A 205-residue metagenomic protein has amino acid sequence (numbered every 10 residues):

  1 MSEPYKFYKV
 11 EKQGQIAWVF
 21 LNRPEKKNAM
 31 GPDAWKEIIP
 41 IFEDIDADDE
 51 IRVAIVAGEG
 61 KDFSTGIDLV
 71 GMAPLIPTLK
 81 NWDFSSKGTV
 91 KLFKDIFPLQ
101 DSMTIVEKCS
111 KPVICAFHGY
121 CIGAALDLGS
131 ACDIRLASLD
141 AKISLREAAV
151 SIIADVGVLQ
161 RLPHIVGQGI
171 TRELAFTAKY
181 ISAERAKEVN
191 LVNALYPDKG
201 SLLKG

Functional and structural regions predicted by a protein language model:
M1-A17, F63, G71, L75 (+4 more regions): C-terminal alpha-helix plus adjacent terminal tail
M1-E59: Conserved CoA-thioester-binding segment of acyl-CoA-metabolizing enzymes
F7, F42-E43, Q100-M103, L126: Short hydrophobic/charged patches on amphipathic alpha-helices used for structural packing and interfaces
V19, V56, D68, L128-S130 (+1 more regions): Hydrophobic/aromatic residues within transmembrane alpha-helices of multi-pass small-molecule transporters
N22, I67, H118: Histidine-centered beta-alpha loop that forms part of the nucleotide-sugar donor binding/catalytic region in diverse
D33, E37, P98, I105 (+1 more regions): Charged catalytic carboxylate motif
G58-S102, C121, S151: Glycine- (often His-adjacent) and acidic-residue-rich active-site loop that binds/positions the CoA thioester
T104-G205: Crotonase-fold acyl-CoA enzyme core
